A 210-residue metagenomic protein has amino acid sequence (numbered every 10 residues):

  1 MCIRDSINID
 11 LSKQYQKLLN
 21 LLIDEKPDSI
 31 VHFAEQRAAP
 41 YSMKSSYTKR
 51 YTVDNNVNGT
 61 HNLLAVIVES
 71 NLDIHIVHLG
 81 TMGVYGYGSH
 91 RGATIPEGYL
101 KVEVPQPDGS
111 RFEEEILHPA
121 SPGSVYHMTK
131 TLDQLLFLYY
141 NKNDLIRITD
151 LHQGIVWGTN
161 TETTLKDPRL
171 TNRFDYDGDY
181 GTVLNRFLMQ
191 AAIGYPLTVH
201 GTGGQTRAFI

Functional and structural regions predicted by a protein language model:
R4-T159: N-terminal Rossmann-like NAD(P)+-binding domain of SDR-like oxidoreductases, especially those catalyzing
S42-K44, E113-S121, I148-I155, T159-F209: A conserved pocket-lining segment of Rossmann-fold NAD(P)-dependent short-chain dehydrogenase/reductase
